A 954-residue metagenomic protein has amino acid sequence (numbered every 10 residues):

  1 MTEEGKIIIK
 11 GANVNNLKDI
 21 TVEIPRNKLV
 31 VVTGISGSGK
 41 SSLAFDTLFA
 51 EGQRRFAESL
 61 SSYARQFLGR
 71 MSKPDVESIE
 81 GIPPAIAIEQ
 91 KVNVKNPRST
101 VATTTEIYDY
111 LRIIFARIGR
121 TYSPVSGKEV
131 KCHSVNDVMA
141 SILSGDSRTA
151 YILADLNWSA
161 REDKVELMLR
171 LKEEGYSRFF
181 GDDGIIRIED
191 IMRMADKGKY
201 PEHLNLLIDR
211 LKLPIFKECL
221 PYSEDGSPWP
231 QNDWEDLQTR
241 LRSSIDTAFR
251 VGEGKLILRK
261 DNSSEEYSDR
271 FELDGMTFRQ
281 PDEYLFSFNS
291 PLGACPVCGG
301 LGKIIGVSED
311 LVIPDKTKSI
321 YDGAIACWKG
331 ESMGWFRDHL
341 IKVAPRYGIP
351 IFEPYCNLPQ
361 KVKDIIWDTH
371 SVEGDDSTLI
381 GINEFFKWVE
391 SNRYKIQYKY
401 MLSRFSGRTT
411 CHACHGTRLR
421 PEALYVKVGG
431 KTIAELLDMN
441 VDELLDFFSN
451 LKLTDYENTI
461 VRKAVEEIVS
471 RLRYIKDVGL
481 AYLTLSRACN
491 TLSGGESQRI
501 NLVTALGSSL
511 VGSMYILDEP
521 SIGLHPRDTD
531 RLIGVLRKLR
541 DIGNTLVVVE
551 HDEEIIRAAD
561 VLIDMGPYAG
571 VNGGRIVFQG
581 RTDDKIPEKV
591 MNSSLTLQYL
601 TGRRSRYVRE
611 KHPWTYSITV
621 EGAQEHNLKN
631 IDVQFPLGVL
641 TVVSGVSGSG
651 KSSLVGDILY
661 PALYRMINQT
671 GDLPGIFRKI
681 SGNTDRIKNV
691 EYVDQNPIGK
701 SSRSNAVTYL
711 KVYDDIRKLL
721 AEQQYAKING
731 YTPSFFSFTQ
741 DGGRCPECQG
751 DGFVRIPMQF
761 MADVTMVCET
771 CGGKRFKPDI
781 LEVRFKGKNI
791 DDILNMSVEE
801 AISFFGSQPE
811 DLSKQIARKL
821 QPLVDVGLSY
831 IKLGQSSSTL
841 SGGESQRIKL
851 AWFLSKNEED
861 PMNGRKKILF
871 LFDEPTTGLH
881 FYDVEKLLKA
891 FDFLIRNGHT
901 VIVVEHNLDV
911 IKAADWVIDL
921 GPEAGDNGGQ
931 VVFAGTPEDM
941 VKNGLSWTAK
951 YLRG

Functional and structural regions predicted by a protein language model:
M1-G954: Conserved phosphate-binding elements of NTP-dependent enzyme cores
